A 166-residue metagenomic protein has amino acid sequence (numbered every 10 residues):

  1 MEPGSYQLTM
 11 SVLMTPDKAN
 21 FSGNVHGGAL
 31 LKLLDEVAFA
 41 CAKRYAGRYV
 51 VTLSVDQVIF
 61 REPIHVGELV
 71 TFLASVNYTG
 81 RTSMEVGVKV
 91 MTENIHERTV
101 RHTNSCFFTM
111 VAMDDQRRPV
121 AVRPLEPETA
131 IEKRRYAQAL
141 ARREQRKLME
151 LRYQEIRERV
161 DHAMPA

Functional and structural regions predicted by a protein language model:
E2-Q7, V25, E36-Y78, S83-M84 (+1 more regions): Hydrophobic beta-strand-centered segment that forms part of the acyl-chain substrate-binding groove
S5-L8, H65-L69, N77-A166: HotDog/MaoC-like acyl-thioester-processing domains
T9-L13: Active-site-flanking beta-strand signature of metal-NTP-handling nucleotidyl enzymes and homologous cyclase-like
T15-P16, R61: Residue-level recognition of the GNAT/N-acetyltransferase active site
A19-K32, M164-A166: A conserved, well-ordered hydrophobic junction motif at loop->secondary-structure transitions
L33-V37, P127: Residue-level detector of alpha-helical segments with a strong bias toward transmembrane helices and their helix-loop
